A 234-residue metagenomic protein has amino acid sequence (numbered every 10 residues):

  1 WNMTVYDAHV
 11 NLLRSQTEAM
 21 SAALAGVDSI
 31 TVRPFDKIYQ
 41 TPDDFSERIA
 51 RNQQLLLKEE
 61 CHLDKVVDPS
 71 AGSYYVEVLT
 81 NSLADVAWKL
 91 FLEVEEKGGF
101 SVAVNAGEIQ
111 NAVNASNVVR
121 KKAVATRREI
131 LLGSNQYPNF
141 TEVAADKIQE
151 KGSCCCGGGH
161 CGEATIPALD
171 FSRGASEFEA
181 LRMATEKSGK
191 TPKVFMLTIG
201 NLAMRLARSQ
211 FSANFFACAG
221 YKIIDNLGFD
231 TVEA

Functional and structural regions predicted by a protein language model:
W1-L12, Q40-A50, Y75-L90, I109-V124 (+2 more regions): Short glycine/threonine-rich loop-to-helix capping motif typified by GTGT followed within a few residues by an Asp-Pro
W1-T4, A8, L12, I30 (+8 more regions): Generic alpha-helix detector with strongest preference for long hydrophobic helices that associate with membranes
V10-D36, A71-Y75, V94, G99-V104 (+6 more regions): Conserved phosphate/anionic-ligand binding catalytic regions in large, soluble enzymes, centered on
L12, Q16, E59, R120 (+3 more regions): Residue-level detector of functional hotspots within protein domains
L13-F91: Mobile "lid/hinge" segments at catalytic clefts and subdomain interfaces of large enzymes
D28, E60, D64, V86-P192: Intrinsic disorder at enzyme termini
E59, A184-A234: Generic long, charged, amphipathic alpha-helical segments
